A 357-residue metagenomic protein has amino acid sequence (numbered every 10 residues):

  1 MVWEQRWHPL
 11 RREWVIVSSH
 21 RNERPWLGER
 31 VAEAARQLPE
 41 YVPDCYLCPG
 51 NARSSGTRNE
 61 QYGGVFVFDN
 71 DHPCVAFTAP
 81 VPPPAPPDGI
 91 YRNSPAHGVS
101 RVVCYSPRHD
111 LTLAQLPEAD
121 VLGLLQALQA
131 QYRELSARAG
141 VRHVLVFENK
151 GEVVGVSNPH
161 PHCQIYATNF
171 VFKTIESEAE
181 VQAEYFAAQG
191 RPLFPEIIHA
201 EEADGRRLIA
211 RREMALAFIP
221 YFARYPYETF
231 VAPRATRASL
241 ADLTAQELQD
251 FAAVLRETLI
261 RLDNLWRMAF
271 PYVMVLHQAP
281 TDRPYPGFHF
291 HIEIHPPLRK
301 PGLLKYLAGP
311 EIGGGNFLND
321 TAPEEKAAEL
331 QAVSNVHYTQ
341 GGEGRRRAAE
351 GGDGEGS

Functional and structural regions predicted by a protein language model:
M1-H160, Y166-A238, I260, P271-M274 (+1 more regions): Active-site microenvironments that recognize anionic phosphate/pyrophosphate groups
F230, A238-E247, F251-L255: A contiguous, surface-exposed recognition patch within enzymatic or periplasmic domains that forms
D250-A269: Extended C-terminal subregions enriched in glycine
